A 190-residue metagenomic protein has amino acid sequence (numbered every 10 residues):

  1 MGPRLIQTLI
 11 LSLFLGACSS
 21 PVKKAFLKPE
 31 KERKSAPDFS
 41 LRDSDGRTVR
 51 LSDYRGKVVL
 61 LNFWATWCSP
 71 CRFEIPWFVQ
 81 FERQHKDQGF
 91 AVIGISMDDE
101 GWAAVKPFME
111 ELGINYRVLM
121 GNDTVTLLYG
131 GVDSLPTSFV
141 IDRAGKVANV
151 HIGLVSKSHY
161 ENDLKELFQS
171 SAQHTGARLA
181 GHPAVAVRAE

Functional and structural regions predicted by a protein language model:
P3-I10: Sec-dependent signal peptide recognition, specifically the positively charged N-region followed immediately by
G16-A17: C-terminal motif of bacterial Sec signal peptides marking the signal peptidase cleavage site
S20-L51: N-terminal "domain-start" segment that seeds a small globular fold
L51-S69: Short active-site neighborhood of thiol/selenol oxidoreductases, capturing the structured segment around
V58-V59, F90, P136: Alpha/beta-hydrolase fold active-site loops
R72-L112, G121-L128, G181: Structural microenvironment flanking redox-active thiols in thiol-disulfide oxidoreductases
P107-I114, G121-K165: Thiol/disulfide oxidoreductase modules built on the thioredoxin-like
Q173-E190: Non-globular targeting/processing and membrane-anchoring segments
